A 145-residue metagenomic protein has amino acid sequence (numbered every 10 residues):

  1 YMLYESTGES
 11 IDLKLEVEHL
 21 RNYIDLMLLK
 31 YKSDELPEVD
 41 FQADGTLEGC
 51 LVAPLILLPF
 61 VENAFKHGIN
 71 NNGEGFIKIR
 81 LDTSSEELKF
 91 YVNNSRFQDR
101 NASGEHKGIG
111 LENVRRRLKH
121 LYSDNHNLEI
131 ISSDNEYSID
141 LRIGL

Functional and structural regions predicted by a protein language model:
Y1-I131, E136-D140: Two-component histidine phosphotransfer core
I143-L145: C-terminal coupling/interaction segments
